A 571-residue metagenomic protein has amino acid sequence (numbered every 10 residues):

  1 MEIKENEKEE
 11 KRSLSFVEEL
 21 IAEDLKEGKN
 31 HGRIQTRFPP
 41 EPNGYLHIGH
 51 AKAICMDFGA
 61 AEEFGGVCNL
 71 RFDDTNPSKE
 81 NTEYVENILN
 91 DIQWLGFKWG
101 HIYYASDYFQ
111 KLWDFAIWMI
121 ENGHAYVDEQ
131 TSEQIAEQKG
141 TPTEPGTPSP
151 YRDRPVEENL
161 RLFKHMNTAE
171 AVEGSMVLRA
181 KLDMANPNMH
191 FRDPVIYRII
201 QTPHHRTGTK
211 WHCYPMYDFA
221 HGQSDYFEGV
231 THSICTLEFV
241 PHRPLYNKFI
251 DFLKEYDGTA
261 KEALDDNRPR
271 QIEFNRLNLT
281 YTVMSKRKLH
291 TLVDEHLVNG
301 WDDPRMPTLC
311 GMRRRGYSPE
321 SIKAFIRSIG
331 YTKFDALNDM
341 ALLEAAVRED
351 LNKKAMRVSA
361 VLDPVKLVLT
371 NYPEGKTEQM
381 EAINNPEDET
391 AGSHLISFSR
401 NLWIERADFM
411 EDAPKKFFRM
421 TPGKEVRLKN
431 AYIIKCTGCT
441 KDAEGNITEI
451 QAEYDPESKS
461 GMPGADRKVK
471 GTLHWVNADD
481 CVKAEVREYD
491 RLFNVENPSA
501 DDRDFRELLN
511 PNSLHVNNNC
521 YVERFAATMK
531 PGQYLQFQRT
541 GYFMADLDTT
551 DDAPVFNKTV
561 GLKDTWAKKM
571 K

Functional and structural regions predicted by a protein language model:
M1-R12, K571: Basic/polar N-terminal segments that are highly enriched at the extreme N-terminus, encompassing both cleavable
S13-L89, H205-T236: N-terminal catalytic cores of NTP/NDP-binding nucleotidyl/phosphoryl-transfer enzymes
G28, D57, I88, M119 (+3 more regions): Residue-level signal for inorganic ion chemistry
P39-P42, R71-K79, H101-Q110, E133 (+5 more regions): Conserved short loop/turn motifs at secondary-structure junctions
L70, D74-N76, T82, Y104 (+4 more regions): Active-site cores that bind ATP or allylic diphosphates and position pyrophosphate for catalysis
Y84-Q110, F115-W118, G123-Y126: A glycine-rich helix N-cap at a beta->alpha junction
E262-A346: Long, charged, mostly alpha-helical binding arms that flank functional sites
D294, F325-K571: Substrate/cofactor-recognition hotspot
